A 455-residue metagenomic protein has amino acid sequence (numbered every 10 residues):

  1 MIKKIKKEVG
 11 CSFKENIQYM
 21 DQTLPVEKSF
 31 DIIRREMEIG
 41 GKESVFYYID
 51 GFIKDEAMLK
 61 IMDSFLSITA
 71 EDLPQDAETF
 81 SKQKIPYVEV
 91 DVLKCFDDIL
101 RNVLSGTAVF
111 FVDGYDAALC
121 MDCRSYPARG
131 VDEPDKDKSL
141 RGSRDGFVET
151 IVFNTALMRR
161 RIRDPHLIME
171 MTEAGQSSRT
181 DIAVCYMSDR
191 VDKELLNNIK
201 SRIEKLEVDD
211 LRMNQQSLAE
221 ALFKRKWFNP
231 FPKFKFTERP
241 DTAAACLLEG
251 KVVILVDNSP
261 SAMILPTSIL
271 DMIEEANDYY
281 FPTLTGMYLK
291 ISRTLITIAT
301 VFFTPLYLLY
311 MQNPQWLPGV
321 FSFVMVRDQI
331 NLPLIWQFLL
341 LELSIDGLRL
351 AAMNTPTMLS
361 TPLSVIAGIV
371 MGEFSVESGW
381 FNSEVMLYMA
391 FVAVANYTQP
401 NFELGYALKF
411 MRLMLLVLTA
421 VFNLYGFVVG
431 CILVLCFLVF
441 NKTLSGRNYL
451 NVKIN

Functional and structural regions predicted by a protein language model:
M1-L306, Y310, P314-W316, F323 (+1 more regions): Membrane-embedded alpha-helical signal segments
R163, E204, R349, V376 (+1 more regions): Short polybasic/polar patches that bind polyanions
V253-I254, S261, T267-P400, L404-L413: Transmembrane alpha-helical segments that form the functional core of multipass membrane systems
S383-N455: Hydrophobic alpha-helical transmembrane segments of membrane transport and translocation systems, primarily multi-pass
